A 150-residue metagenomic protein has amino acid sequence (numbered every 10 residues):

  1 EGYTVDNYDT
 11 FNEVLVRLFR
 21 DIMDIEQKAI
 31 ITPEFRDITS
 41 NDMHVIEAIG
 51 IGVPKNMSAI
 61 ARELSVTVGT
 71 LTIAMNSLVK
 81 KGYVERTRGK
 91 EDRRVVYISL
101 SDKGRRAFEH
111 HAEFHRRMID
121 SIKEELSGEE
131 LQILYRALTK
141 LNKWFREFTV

Functional and structural regions predicted by a protein language model:
E1-R36: N-terminal leader segment of winged-helix/HTH proteins
D9-F11, L18, E113-V150: Terminal interaction helix/tail motif
L15, I22, D42, L64 (+4 more regions): Short amphipathic alpha-helical/adjacent loop interface patches that line ligand and macromolecule-binding sites
I22-A29, G52, K81, A107 (+1 more regions): A short secondary-structure junction motif
Q27-T67: N-terminal helix-turn-helix DNA-binding core of bacterial DNA-binding proteins
E47-I51, A112, T139: Short, locally clustered residues in the helix-turn-helix/winged-helix DNA-binding domain
N76-I133: Charged, amphipathic alpha-helical coiled-coil/dimerization segments
